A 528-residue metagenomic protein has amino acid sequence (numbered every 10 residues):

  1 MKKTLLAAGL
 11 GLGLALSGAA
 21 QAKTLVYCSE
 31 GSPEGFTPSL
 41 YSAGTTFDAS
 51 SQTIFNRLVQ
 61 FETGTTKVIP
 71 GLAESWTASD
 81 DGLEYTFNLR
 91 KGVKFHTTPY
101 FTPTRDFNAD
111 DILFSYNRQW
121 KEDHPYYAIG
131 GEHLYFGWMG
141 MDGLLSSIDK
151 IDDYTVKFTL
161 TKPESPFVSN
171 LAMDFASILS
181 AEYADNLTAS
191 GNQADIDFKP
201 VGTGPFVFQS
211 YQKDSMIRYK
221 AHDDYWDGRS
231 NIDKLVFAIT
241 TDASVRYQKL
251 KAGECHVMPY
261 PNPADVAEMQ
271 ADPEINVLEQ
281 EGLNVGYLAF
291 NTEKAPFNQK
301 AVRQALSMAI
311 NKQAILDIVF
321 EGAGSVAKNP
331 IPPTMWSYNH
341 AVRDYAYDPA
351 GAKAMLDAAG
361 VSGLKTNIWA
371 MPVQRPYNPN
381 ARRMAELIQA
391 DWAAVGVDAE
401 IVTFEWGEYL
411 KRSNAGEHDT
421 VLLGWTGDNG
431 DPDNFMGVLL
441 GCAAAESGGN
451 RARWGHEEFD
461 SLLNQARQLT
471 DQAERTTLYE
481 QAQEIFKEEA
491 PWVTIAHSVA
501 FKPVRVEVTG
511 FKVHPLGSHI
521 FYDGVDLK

Functional and structural regions predicted by a protein language model:
K23-S29, A49, S165, Q212 (+5 more regions): Detector for C-terminal structural segments
C28-D80, N117, H124, V201-T203: N-terminal lobe/hinge region of extracytoplasmic solute-binding protein
S32-A49, L72, P99-P103, S165-S177 (+3 more regions): A structural "hinge/loop" feature
E74-P125, K157, K249, P296: Aromatic- and charge-enriched surface segment that lines or borders ligand/interaction sites
N88, W120-K121, P125-A184: Surface-exposed binding/hinge segments that line and control ligand-binding clefts or catalytic entry sites
G191-D197, H222-E268, E279, A385: Ligand-site clamp/hinge motif
K220-D223, Q280-A305, A309: A bilobed periplasmic-binding-protein/Venus flytrap-type ligand-binding module shared by bacterial periplasmic
F297, V326-A359, R375-R383: Structural transition elements
